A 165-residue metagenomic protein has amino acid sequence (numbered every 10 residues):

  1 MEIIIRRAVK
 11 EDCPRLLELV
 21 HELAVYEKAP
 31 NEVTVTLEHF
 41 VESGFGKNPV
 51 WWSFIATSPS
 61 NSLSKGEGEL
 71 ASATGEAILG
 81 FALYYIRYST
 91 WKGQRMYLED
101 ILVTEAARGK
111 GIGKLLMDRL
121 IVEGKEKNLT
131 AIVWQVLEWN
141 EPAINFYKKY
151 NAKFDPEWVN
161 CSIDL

Functional and structural regions predicted by a protein language model:
I4-L16: A short beta-loop-alpha structural element at the N-terminal edge of CoA-dependent acyl/N-acetyltransferase catalytic
L17-E42: Conserved GNAT-fold acetyl-CoA-binding loop/helix
E42-I55: A short helix-loop-beta-strand connector motif used in the catalytic cores of GNAT acetyltransferases and, in some
I55, E76-Y85: Conserved beta-strand in the GNAT
G109-V122, K149: Conserved acetyl-CoA-binding loop-helix of GNAT-fold acetyltransferases
K114, E138-E157: Conserved active-site alpha-helix within GNAT-family acetyltransferase domains
K125-Q135: Conserved GNAT acetyl-CoA-binding A-motif
W134-A143, S162-L165: Conserved beta-strand-loop-alpha-helix junction that forms the acyl-donor binding cleft
